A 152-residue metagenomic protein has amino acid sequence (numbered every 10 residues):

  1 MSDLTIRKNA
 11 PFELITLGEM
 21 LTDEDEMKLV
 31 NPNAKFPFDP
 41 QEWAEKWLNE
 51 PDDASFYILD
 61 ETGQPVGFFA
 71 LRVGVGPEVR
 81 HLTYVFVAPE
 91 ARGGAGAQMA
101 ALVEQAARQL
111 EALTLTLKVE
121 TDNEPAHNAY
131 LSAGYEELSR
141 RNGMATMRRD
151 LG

Functional and structural regions predicted by a protein language model:
L4, K8-E90, A100-L102, A106 (+1 more regions): Acetyl-CoA-dependent GNAT
A88-A101, L110, T121-N128, S132: Conserved glycine-rich acetyl-CoA-binding loop
A97, R148-G152: Accessory recognition modules or surfaces
R108-K118: Conserved GNAT acetyl-CoA-binding A-motif
L117-H127, G143-R148: Conserved beta-strand-loop-alpha-helix junction that forms the acyl-donor binding cleft
L131-R141: Conserved acetyl-CoA-binding loop of GNAT-fold acetyltransferases
